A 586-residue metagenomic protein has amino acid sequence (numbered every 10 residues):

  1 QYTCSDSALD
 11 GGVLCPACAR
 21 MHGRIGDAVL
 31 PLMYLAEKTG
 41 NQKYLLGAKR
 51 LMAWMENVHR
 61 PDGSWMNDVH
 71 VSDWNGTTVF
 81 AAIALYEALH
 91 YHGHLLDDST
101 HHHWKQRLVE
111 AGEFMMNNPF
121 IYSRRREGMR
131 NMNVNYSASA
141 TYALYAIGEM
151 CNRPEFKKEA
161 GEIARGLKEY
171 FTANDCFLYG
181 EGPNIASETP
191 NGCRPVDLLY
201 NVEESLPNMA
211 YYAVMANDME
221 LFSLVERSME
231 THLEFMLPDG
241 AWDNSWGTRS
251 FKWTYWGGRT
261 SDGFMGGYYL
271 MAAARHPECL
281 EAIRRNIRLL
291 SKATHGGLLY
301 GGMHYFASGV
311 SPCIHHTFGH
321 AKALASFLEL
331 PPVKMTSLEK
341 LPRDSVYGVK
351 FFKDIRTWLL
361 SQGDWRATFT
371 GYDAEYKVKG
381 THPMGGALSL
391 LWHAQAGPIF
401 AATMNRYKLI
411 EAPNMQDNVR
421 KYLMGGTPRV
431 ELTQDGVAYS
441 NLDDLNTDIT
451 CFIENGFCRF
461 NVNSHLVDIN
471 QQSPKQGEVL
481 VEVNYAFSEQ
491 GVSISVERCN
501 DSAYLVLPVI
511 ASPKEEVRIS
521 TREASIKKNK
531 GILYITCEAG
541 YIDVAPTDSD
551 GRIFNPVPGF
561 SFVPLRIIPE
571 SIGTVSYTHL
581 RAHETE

Functional and structural regions predicted by a protein language model:
G11, G63-S64, N174-F177, E188 (+3 more regions): Detector for glycine-centered tight turns/loop "hinges" at secondary-structure junctions
C18-E37, N41-L221, R249-G257: Aromatic-lined, polymer-binding surfaces characteristic of secreted/periplasmic polysaccharide-degrading enzymes
M219-F222, R227, L233-Y534: Extended polysaccharide-engagement surfaces of secreted carbohydrate-active enzymes
I519-T574: Trp/Gly-enriched beta-strand surface patches
T578-T585: Conserved small/polar residues in nucleotide/adenosyl-binding loops
